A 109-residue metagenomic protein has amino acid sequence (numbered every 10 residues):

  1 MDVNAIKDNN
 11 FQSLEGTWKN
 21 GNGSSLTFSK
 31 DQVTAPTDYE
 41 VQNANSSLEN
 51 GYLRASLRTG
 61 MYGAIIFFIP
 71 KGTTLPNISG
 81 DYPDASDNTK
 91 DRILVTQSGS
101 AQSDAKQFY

Functional and structural regions predicted by a protein language model:
M1-T17: N-terminal helix-cap/turn-to-beta initiation motif at the start of protein domains
G16, V33, A44-S46: Generic low-polarity alpha-helical segments
L26-P36: Short, surface-exposed beta-strand/strand-loop-strand elements in extracellular ectodomains
Y39-D104, Y109: Contiguous, well-ordered beta-strand patches that form the walls/edges of small beta-barrel/beta-sandwich domains
